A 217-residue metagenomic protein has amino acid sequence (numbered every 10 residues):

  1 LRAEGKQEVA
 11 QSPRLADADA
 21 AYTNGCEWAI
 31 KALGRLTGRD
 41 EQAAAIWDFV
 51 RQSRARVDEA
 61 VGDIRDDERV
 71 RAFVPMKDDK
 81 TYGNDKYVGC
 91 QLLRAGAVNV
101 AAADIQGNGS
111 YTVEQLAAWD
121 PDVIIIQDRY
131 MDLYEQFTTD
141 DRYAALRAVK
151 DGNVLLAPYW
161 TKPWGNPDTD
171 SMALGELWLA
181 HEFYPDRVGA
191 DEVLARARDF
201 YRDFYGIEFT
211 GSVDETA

Functional and structural regions predicted by a protein language model:
L1-L36, G109-A148: Acidic/His-rich segments in extracytoplasmic proteins that coordinate ligands and/or metal ions
R2-K80, P158-T216: Extracytoplasmic substrate-binding proteins
A3, D67, R94, V149-D151: Short, well-ordered coil/turn elements that cap or connect secondary structure elements
E8, N99, V154-L156: Conserved beta-strand scaffold positions in the cores of enzyme catalytic domains, especially in NTP/NDP-utilizing
D66-V70, Y87, A118-W119: Short gly/pro-enriched beta-turn/loop segments at secondary-structure junctions
T81-D85: Catalytic zinc-binding patch centered on the HExxH motif and its immediate surroundings that defines zinc-dependent
K86-N108: Alpha-helical, coiled-coil/dimerization segments enriched in small aliphatic residues
V123-L177, H181: Active-site/pore-lining binding-face segments in mid-to-C-terminal subdomains
